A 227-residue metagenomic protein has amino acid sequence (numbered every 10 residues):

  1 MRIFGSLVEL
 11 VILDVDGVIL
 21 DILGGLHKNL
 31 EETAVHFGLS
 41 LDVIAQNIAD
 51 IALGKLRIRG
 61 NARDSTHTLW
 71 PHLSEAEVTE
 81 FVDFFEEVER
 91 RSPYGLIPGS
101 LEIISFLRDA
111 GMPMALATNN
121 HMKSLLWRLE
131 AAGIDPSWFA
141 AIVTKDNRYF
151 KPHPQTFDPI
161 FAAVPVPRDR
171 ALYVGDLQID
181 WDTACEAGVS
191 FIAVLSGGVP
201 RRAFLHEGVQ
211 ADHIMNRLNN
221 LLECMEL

Functional and structural regions predicted by a protein language model:
M1-V11, S105, H121-L227: Asp-based, Mg2+/Mn2+-dependent phosphohydrolase catalytic module
R2-A110: N-terminal helical cap/lid subdomain that shapes the substrate entry/recognition surface in HAD-like hydrolases
V18, T118-N120: Conserved phosphate-coupling serine/threonine residues in phosphotransfer and NTP-handling enzymes
T33, T66-T68, T79, T118 (+3 more regions): Residue-identity detector for threonine
L96, A117, Y149: Residue-level marker of regulatory loop/turn positions in helix-turn-helix DNA-binding domains and in histidine
